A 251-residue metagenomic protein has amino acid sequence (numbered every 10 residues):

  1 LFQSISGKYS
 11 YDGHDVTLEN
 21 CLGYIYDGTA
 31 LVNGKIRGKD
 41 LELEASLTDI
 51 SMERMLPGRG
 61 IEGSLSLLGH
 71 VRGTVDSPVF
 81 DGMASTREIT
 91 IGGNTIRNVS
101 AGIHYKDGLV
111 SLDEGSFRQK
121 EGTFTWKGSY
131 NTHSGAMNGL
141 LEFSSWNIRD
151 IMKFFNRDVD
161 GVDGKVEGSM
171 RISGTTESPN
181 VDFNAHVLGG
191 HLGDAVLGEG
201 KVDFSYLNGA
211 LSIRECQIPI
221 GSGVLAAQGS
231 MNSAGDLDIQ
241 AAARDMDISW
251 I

Functional and structural regions predicted by a protein language model:
L1-I251: Interface amphipathic segments
